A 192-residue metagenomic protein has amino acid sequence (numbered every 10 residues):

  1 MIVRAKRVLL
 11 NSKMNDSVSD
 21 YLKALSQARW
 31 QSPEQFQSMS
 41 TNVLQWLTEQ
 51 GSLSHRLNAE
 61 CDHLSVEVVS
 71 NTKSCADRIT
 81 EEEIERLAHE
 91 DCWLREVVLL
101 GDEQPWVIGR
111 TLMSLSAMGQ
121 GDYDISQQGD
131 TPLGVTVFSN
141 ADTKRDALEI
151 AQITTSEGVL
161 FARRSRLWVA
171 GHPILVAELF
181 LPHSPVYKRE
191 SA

Functional and structural regions predicted by a protein language model:
I2-A192: Composition-driven recognition of glycine/serine/threonine/acidic- and proline-rich low-complexity segments and repeats
